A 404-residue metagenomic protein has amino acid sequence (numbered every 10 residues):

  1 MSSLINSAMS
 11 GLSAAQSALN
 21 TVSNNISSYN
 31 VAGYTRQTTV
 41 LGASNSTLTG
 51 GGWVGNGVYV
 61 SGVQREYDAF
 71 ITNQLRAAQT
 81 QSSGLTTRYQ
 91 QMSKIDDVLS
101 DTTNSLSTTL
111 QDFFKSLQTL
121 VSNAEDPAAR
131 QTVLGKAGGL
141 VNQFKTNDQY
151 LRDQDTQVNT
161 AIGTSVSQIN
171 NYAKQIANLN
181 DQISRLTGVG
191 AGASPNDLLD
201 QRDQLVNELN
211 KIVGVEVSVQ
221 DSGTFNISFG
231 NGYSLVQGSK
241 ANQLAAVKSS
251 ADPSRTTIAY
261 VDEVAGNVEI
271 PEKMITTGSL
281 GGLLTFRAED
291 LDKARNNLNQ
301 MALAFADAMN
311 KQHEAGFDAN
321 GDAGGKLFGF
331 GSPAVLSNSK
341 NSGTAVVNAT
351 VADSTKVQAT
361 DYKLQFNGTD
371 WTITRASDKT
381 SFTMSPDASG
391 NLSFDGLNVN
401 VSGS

Functional and structural regions predicted by a protein language model:
M1-S404: Structural signature of extracellular appendage/secretion-system components
